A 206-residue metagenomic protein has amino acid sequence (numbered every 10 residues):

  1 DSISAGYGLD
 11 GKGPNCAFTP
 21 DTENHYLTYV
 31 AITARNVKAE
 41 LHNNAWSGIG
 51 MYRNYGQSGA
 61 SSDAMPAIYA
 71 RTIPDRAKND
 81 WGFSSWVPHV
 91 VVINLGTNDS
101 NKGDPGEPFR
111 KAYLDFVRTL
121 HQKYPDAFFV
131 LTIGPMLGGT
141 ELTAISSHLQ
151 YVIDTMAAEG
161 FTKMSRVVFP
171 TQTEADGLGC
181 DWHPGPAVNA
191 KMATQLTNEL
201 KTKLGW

Functional and structural regions predicted by a protein language model:
D1-A17: Compositionally biased low-complexity segments at domain edges in trafficked proteins and select soluble regulators
S4, G8, K38, H42 (+6 more regions): Sec-exported extracytoplasmic/periplasmic mature domains
A5-D10, Y52-N54, S100-K102, E174-L178: Short acidic/His/Gly/Ser-rich catalytic and metal-binding motifs that mark active-site loops of diverse hydrolases
P14-K111, P135-L149, H183: Conserved SGNH/GDSL esterase-like catalytic core that processes O-acyl groups on lipids and polysaccharides
V37-H42, V87-V91, Y124-F129, G160-S165: Loop/turn elements at helix/coil->beta-strand transitions in domains of secreted/extracellular proteins
L95, L131-I133, V168: A cross-domain feature marking catalytic cores of carbohydrate-active enzymes and several ubiquitous metabolic/repair
D104-F129: Glycoside hydrolase catalytic-domain groove-lining segments
P135-W206: Catalytic His-Asp segment of secreted/periplasmic serine-dependent ester chemistry enzymes
